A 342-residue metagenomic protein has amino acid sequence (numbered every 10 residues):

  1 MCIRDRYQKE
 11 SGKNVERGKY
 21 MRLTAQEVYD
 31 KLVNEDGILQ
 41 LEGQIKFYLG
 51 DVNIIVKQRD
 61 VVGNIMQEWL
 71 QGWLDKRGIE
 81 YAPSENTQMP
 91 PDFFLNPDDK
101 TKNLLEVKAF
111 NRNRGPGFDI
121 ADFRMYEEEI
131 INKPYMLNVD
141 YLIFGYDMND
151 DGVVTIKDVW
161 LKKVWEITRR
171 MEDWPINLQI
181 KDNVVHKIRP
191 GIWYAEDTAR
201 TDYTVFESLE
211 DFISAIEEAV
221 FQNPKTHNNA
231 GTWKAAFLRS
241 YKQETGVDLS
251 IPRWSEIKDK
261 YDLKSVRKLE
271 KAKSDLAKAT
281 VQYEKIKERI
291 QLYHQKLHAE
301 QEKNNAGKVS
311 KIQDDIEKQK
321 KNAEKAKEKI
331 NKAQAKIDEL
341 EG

Functional and structural regions predicted by a protein language model:
M1-I3: Short, small-residue-biased leader/transition segments that mark boundaries at the very start of proteins
Y7, G12-M89, A109-L276, Y283 (+3 more regions): Nucleic-acid endonuclease domains
T87-P97: Beta-rich nucleic-acid/ligand-interaction surfaces
F93-L95, N103-N111: Conserved catalytic cores of phosphodiester-cleaving nucleases, focusing on short active-site segments
P97-D99, N149-D150: Short acidic-glycine loop/turn motifs at beta-strand connectors
T101-N103, D140: Conserved active-site beta-strand-loop modules that form the wall/rim of enzyme catalytic pockets and either contain
Q282-I316: Extended alpha-helical coiled-coil "stalk/arm" regions that act as elongated linkers or oligomerization scaffolds
Y283, I316-E341: Amphipathic alpha-helical coiled-coil segments
